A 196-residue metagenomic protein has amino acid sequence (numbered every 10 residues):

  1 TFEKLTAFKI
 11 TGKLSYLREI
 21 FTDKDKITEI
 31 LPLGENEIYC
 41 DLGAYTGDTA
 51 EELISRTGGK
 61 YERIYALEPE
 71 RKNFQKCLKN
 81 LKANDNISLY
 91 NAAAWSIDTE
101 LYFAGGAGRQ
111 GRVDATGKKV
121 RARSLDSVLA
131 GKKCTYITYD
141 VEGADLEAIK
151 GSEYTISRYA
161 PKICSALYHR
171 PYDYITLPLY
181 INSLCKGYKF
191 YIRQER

Functional and structural regions predicted by a protein language model:
T1-R196: Phosphate/nucleotide-binding beta-alpha loop and adjacent structural elements of enzyme active sites
